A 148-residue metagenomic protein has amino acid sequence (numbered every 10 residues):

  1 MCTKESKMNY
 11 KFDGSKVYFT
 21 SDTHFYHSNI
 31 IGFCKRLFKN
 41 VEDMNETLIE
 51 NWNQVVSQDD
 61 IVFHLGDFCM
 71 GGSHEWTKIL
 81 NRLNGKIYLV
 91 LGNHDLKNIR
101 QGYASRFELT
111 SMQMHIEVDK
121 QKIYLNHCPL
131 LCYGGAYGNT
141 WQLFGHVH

Functional and structural regions predicted by a protein language model:
M1-K7: Short, Lys/Arg-enriched N-terminal segments with co-localized hydrophobic residues within the first ~10-30 amino acids
K7-F12, C132-A136: A short acidic-Thr-Gly-centered motif at the start of a beta-strand
N9-T20, F25-H115: Core catalytic region of metal-dependent phosphoesterases/phosphodiesterases, especially metallo-beta-lactamase-like
A104-H148: Conserved beta-sheet core of the metallophosphoesterase superfamily
